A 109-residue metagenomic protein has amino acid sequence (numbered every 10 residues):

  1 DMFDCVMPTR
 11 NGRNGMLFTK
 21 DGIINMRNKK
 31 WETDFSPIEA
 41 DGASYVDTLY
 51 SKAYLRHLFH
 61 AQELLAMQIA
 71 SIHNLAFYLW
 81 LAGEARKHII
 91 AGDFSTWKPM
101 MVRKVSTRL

Functional and structural regions predicted by a protein language model:
D1-I38: Glycine-rich phosphate/ribose-binding loops and adjacent secondary-structure elements that form binding surfaces
D41-L109: C-terminal extensions of enzymes
